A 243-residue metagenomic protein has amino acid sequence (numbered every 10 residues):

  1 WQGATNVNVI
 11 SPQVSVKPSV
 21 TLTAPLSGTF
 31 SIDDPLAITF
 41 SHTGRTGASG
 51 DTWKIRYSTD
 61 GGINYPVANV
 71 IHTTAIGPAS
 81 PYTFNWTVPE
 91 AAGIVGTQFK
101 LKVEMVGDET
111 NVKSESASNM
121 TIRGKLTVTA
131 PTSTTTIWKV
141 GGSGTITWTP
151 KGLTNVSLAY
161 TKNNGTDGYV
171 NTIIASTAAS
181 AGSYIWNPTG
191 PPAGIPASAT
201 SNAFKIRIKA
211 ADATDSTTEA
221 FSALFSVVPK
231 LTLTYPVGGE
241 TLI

Functional and structural regions predicted by a protein language model:
W1-I243: Extended, solvent-exposed regions of the mature portions of secreted/cell-surface glycoproteins
